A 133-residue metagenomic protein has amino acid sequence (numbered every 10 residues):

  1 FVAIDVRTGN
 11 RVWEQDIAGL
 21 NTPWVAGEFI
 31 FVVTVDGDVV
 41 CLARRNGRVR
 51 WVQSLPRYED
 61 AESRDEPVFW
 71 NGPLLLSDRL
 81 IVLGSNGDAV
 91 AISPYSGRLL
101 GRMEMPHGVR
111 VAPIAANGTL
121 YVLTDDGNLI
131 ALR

Functional and structural regions predicted by a protein language model:
F1-W13: Solenoidal tandem-repeat scaffolds enriched in leucines and small polar residues
V2, V40, V90-A91, I130: WD40 beta-propeller blade core
D5-T8, A43-N46, S93-G97, R133: Short loop/turn segments that connect beta-strands within beta-propeller blades
N10-A26, V52-L75, R102-N117: Extracytoplasmic beta-rich repeat domains
G27, T34-V35, S77, G84-S85 (+1 more regions): Structural signature of WD-repeat beta-propellers
V40-Y58: Histidine/lysine/aspartate-rich catalytic loop segments that bind and position anionic ligands
V109-R133: Blade-level signature of beta-propeller repeat domains, shared across WD40, Kelch, NHL, RCC1 and BNR/Asp-box propellers
